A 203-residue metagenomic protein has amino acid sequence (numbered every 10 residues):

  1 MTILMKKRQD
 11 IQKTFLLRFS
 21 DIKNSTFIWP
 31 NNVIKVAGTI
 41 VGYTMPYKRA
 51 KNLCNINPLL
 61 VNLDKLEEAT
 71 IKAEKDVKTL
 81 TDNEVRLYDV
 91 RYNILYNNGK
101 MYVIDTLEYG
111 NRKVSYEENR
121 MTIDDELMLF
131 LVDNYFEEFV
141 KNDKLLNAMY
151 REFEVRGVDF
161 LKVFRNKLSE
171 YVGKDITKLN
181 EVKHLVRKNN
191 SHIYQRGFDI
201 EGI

Functional and structural regions predicted by a protein language model:
T2-K23: The N-lobe alphaC helix and its flanking beta3-alphaC-beta4 segment of protein kinase-like domains, centered on
K7-T14, C54-P58, R112-E117: Active-site-adjacent loop/helix micro-motif of nuclease/hydrolase catalytic cores
L17-S20, K75-K78, D82, R112: Surface-exposed alpha-helical segments enriched in charged/polar residues
N24-A69: Conserved structural core of kinase catalytic domains
N32, N93-L95: Short, surface-exposed charged micro-motifs
G38-G42, N93, K100: A generic structural signal for beta-strand entry/edge sites
I56-N93, M101: Conserved kinase catalytic-core helix
Y96-I203: C-lobe/activation-segment region of protein kinase-like
